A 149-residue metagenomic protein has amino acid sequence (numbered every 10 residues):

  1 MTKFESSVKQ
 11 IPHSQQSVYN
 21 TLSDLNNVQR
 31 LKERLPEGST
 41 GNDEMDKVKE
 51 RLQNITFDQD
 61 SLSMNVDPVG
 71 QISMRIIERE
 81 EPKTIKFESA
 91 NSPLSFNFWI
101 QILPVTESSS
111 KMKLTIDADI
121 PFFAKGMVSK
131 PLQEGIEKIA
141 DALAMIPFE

Functional and structural regions predicted by a protein language model:
M1-N54: Hydrophobic ligand-binding cavity/cleft-lining segments
F4-S6, V69-M74, L94-W99: Short, surface-exposed coil-to-beta transition loops
Q10-S14, D67, R79, L103-V105 (+1 more regions): Solvent-exposed residues in well-ordered beta-strands and their adjoining turns, especially edge/terminal strands
N26, L132, I136-F148: Short amphipathic alpha-helical signal-transduction/dimerization elements
L35-E37, D46, L94, A142 (+1 more regions): Residue-level signal for alpha-helical context at structural boundaries
T40-E88, E149: Glycine-rich portal/gate segments that line the openings of hydrophobic small-molecule binding cavities
K86-K138: Beta-strand/loop substructures that line and gate deep hydrophobic ligand-binding cavities in soluble
